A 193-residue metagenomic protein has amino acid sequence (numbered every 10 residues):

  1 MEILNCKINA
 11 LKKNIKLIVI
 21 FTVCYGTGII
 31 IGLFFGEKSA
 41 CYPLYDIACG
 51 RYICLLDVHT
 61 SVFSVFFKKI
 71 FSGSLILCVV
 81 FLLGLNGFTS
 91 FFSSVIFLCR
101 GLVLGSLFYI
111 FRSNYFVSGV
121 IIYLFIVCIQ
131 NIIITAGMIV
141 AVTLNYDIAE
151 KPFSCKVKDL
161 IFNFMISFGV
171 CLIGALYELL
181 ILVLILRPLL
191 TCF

Functional and structural regions predicted by a protein language model:
E2-I15, L55-L56, F153: Cytosolic juxtamembrane amphipathic/interface segments immediately preceding and feeding into a transmembrane helix
K7-Y42: N-terminal signal-anchor transmembrane alpha helix
C24-G28, G32, I76, I134 (+3 more regions): Alpha-helical transmembrane segments of multipass membrane proteins
P43-S64: Perimembrane loop-to-helix junctions flanking transmembrane segments
L83-G105, C155-F162, I166: Cytoplasmic juxtamembrane regions at transmembrane-helix boundaries
C99-I129, L172-V183: Hydrophobic alpha-helical transmembrane segments of integral membrane proteins
I122-I148: Alpha-helical transmembrane segments of helical membrane proteins, especially in multi-pass transport, channel
V140-F193: Terminal transmembrane helical module of multi-pass membrane proteins
